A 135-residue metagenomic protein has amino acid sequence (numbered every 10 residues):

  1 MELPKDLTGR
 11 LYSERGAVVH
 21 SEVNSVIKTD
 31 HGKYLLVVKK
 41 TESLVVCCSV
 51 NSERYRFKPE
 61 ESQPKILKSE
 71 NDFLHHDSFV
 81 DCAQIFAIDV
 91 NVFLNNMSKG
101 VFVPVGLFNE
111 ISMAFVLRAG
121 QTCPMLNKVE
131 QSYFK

Functional and structural regions predicted by a protein language model:
E2-T8: Short alpha-helix capping/helix-loop boundary micro-motifs
G9, E14-G16: Loop/turn positions that initiate beta-strands
G9, E53-P59, F86, V90: Membrane-targeting and insertion segments and their boundary/processing signals
S13, E60-Q63, L94-N95: A generic structural signal for ordered alpha-helices
I27-D72: Compact nucleic-acid interaction/catalytic patches
S69-K135: C-terminal terminal-subdomain/extension
